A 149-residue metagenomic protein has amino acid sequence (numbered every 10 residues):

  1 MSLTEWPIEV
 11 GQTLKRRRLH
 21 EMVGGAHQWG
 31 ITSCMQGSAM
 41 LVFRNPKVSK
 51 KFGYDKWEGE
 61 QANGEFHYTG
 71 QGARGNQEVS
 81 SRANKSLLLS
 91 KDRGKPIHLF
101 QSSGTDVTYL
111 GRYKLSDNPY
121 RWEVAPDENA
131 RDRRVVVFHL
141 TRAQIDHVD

Functional and structural regions predicted by a protein language model:
S2-T108: Acidic, glycine-rich low-complexity segments with interspersed aromatic residues
S103-D149: Compact mixed alphabeta submodule
